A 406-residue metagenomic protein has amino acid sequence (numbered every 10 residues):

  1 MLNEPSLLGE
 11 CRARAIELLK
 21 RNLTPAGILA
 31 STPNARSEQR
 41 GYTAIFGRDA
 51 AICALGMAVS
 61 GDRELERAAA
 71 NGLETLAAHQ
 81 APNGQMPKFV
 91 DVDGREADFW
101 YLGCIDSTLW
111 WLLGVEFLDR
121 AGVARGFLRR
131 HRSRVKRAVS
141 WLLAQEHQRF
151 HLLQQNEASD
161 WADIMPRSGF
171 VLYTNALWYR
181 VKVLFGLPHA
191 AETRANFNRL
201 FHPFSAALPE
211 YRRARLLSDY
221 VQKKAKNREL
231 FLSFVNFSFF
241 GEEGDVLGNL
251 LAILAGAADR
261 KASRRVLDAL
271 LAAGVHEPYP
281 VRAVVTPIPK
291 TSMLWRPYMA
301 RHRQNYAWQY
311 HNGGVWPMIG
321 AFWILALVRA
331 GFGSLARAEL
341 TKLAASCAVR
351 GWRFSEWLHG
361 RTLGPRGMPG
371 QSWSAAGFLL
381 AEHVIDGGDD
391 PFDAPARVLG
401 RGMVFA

Functional and structural regions predicted by a protein language model:
L2-Q39, V284-M293: Conserved oxyanion/phosphate-binding beta-strand-loop segments in alpha/beta enzyme cores
N3-L18, R63-A78, A124-L143, G186-F204 (+3 more regions): Extended, well-ordered alpha-helical scaffold segments
E4, A30-A51, V59, E66 (+6 more regions): Solvent-exposed loop and edge beta-strand segments that line ligand/cofactor-binding and catalytic clefts
G9, R21, A78, Q145 (+2 more regions): N-terminal hydrophobic or amphipathic segments with adjacent small-residue motifs that include Sec signal peptides
E10-C11, L29-A30, Y42, N83-F89 (+7 more regions): Catalytic cores of carbohydrate-active enzymes
R21, E38, A78, N236-F239 (+3 more regions): Short, functionally important structural connectors and interaction interfaces within domains
T43-R149, L172-N175, S263, W316-A336 (+2 more regions): Aromatic-rich carbohydrate-recognition surfaces in CAZymes
A272-H276, K290-M293, N305, Q309-V315 (+1 more regions): Non-catalytic C-terminal accessory modules of carbohydrate-active enzymes
